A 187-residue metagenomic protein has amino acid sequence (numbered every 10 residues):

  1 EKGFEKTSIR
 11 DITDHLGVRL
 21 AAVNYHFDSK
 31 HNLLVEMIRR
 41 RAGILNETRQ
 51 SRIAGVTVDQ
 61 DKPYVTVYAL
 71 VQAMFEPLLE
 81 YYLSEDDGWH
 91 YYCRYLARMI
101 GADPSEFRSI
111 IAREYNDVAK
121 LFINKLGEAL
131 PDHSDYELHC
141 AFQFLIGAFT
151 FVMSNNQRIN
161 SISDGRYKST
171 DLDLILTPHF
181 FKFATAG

Functional and structural regions predicted by a protein language model:
K2-R40: Helix-turn-helix
I9-D11, V23, I38, M74-L78 (+3 more regions): Feature detects amphipathic, helix-rich regulatory segments
N32, M37, R41-T57: Conserved phosphoryl-transfer catalytic core
A42, I100-S105, F149-S154: Short alpha-helix boundary/capping elements
Q50-Y92, F142: Hydrophobic alpha-helical connector segments
A69-Q72, D87-R94, G101-L130: Amphipathic alpha-helical packing segments from all-alpha helical-bundle domains
M74, L78, L96-I100, L145 (+2 more regions): Short alpha-helical scaffolding segments that buttress acidic/His motifs in well-ordered protein cores
R113-G187: C-terminal peripheral helix-coil segments that are non-catalytic and often amphipathic
